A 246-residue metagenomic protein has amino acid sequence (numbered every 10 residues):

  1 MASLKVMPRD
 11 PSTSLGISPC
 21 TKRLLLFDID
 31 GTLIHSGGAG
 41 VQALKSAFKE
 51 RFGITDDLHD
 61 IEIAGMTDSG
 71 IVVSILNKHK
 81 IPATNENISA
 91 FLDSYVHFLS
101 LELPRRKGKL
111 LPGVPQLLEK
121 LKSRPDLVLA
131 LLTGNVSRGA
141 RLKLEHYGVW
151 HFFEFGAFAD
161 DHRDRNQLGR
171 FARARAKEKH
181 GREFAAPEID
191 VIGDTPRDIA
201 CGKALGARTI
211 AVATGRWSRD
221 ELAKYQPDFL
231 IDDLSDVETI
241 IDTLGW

Functional and structural regions predicted by a protein language model:
R9, S14-G16: Short Gly/Ser/Thr- and charged-rich N-terminal loops/segments that act as flexible capping/hinge elements
I17-A64, K78: Active-site neighborhood of HAD-like aspartate-dependent phosphohydrolases
T32, V114-E145, A157-R163: Substrate-recognition element of Asp-dependent hydrolases with the DxDx(T/V) motif
S69-A83, A172-R175: Helix-loop "lid/cap" segments that line or gate small-molecule binding pockets
L76-K120, R124-P125: Metal-dependent phosphoesterase signature
E145-W150, E154-A176: Histidine/lysine/aspartate-rich catalytic loop segments that bind and position anionic ligands
R170-I199: Conserved Lys-Pro-Asp/Glu-containing loop-to-beta segment of HAD-superfamily phosphomonoesterases, centered on
V191-F229: Acidic, Mg2+-coordinating phosphoryl-transfer loop and its flanking beta/alpha structural elements, shared across
